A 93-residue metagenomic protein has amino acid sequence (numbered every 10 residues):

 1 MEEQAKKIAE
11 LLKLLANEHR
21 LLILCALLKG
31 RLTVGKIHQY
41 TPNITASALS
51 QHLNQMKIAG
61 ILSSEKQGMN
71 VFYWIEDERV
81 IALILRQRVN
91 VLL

Functional and structural regions predicted by a protein language model:
E3, L12, F72-L93: Conserved segment of winged-helix/HTH DNA-binding domains
K6-K7: Short, conserved clusters of charged catalytic residues that mark active-site and nucleotide-handling motifs
E10-S47, N70-R79: N-terminal helix-turn-helix DNA-binding core of bacterial DNA-binding proteins
K36, E65, L83-I84: Short, hydrophobic secondary-structure boundary micro-motifs
L53-N54: Short, hydrophobic-biased segments on the C-terminal half of alpha helices that form "recognition helices"
K57-Q67, W74: Beta-hairpin "wing" of winged helix-turn-helix
